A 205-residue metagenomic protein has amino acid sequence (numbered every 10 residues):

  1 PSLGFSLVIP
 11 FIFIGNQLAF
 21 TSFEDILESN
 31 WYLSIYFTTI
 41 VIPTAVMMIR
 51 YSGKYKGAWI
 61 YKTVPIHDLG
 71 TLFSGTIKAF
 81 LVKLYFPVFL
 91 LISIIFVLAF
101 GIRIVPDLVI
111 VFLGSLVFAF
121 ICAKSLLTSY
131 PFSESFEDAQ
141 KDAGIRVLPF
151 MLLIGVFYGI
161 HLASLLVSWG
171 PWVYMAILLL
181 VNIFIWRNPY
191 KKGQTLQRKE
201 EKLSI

Functional and structural regions predicted by a protein language model:
P1-W59, D68-I205: Hydrophobic alpha-helical transmembrane segments of membrane proteins
K62: Short polybasic/polar patches that bind polyanions
